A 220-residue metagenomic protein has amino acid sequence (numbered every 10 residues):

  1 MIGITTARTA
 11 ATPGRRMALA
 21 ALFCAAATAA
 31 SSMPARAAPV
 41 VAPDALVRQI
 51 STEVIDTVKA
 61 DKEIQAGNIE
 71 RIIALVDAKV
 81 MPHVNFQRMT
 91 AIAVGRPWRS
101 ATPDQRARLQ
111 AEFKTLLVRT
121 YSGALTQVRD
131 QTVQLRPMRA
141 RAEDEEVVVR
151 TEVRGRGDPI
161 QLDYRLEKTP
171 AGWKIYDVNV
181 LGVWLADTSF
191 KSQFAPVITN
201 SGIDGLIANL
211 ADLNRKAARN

Functional and structural regions predicted by a protein language model:
M1-P13: N-terminal secretory signal peptides that target proteins for export/translocation
P13-L19, F23: N-terminal export leaders
S31-P39: Sec/Tat signal peptide C-region and signal peptidase I cleavage site
V40-Y121: Early exported N-terminus immediately downstream of N-terminal targeting peptides
Q49-T52, G67, L75, M81-V84 (+6 more regions): Extracytoplasmic
V118-I160, L210-N220: Surface-exposed, charged secondary-structure patches
P159-S189: Short beta-strand edge/turn micro-motifs at domain boundaries
N179-N220: Low-complexity, intrinsically disordered terminal/linker segments enriched in charged and Gly/Pro repeats
